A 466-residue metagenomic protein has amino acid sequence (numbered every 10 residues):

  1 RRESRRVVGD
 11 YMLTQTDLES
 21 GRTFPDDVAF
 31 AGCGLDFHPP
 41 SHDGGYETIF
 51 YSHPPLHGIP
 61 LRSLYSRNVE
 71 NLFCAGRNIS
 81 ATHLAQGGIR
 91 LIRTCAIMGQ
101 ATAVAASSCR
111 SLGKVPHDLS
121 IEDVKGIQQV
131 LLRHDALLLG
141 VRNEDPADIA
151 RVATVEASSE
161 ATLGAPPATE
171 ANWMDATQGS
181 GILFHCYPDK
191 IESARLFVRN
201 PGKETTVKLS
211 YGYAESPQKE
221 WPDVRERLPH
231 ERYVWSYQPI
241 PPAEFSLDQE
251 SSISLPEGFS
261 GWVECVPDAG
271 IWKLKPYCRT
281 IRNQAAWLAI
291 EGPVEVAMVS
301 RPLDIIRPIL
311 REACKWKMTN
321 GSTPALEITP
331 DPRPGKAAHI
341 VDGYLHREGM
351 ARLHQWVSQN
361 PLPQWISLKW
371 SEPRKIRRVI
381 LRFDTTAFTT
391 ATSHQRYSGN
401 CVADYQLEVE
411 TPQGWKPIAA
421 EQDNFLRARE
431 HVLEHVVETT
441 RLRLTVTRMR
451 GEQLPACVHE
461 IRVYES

Functional and structural regions predicted by a protein language model:
R1-H185, K203-H230, C265, G270-K275 (+1 more regions): Flavin (FAD/FMN)-binding glycine-rich loop and adjacent Rossmann-like elements that form
G58-L64, N68-L72, N78, G88-L91 (+8 more regions): Residue-level preference for alpha-helix termini and adjacent loops
D145-M174, E312-A351, V357-Q359: Glycan-recognition and processing domains
G181-L183, D189, R195-W221, E291-G292 (+2 more regions): Aromatic, loop-rich ligand-recognition surfaces of beta-strand-rich domains
F197-V198, K203-G212, Q238, E244-L255 (+2 more regions): N-terminal pre-domains immediately preceding structured catalytic cores
P222-W272, W415-H435: Extracellular carbohydrate recognition and processing domains and analogous Trp-centered ligand-binding platforms
S254-P267, C278-I290, H435-T447: Noncatalytic modules at the cell exterior or secretory-pathway interfaces, chiefly beta-strand-rich lectin/adhesion
A269-D342, E452-S466: Exposed low-complexity, polar/acidic, P/S/T/G-rich flexible segments that act as propeptides, protease-susceptible
